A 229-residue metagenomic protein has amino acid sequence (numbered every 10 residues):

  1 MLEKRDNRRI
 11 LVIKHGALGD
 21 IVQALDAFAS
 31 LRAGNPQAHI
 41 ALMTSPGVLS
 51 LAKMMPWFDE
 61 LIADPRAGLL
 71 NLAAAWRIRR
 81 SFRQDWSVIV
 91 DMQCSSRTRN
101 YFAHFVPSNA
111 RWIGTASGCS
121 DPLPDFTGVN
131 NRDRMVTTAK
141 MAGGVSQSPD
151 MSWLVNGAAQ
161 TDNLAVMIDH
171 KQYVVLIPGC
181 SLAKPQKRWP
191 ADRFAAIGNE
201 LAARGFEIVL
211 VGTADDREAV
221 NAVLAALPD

Functional and structural regions predicted by a protein language model:
M1-D229: Catalytic machinery of carbohydrate-active enzymes, primarily nucleotide-sugar-dependent glycosyltransferases
